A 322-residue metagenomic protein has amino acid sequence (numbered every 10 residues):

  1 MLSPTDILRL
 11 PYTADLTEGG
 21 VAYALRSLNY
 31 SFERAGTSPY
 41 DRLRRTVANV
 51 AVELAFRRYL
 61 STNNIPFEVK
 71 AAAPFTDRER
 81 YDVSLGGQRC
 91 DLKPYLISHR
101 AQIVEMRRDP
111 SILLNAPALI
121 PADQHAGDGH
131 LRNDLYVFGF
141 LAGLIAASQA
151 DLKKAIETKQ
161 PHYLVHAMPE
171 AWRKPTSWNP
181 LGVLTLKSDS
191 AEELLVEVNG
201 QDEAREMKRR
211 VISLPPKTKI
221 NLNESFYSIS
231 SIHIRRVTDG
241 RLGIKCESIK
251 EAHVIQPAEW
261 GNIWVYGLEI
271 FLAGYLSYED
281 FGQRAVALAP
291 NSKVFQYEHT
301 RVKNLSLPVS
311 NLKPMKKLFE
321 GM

Functional and structural regions predicted by a protein language model:
M1-R80, P94-M322: Nucleic-acid endonuclease domains
V83-G87: Active-site beta-strand termini and strand-to-loop segments that position acidic
R89-D91: Short hydrophobic-acidic sequence motifs that mark active-site Asp/Glu residues
